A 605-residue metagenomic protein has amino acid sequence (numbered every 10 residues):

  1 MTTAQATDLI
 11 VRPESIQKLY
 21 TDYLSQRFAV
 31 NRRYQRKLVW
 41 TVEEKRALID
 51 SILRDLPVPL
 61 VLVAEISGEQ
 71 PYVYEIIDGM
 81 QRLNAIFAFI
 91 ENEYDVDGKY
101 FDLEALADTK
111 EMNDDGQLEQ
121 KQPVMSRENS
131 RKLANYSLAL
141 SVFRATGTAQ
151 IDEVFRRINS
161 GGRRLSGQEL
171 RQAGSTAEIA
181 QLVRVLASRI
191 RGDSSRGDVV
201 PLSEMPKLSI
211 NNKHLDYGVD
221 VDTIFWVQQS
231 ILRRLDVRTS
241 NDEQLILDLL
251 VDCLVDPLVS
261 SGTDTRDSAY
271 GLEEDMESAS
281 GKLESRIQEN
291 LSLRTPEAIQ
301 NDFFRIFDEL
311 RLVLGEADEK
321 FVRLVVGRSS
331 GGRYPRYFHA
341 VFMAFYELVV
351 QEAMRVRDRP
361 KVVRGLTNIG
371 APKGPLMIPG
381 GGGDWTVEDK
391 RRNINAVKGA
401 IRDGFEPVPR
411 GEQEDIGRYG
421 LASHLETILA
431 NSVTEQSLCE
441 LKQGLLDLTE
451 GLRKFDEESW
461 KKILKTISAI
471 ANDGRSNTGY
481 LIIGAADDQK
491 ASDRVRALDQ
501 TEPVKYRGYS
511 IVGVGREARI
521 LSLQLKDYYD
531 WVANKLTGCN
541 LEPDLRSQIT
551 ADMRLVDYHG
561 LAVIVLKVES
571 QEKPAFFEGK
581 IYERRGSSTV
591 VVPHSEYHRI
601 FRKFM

Functional and structural regions predicted by a protein language model:
M1-K18, Y23, P379-G399: N-terminal extension/subdomain marker
T2-K18, A29-C253, T537, R546: Basic- and aromatic-enriched surface patches that contact anionic nucleotides/nucleic acids
Y20-R27, R54-V63, E128-S130, D216-W226 (+4 more regions): Active-site-adjacent bridging/hinge elements
A85-I86, A149-I151, L258, T449-E450 (+1 more regions): Short helix/loop capping segments that flank catalytic or ligand/cofactor-binding pockets
L103-K121, I190-I231, E274-R294, A298-N301 (+2 more regions): Charged, glycine/proline-rich intrinsically disordered loops and linkers
A134, R286-A298, F304, L310-M605: Conserved N-terminal catalytic/coupling substructures associated with nucleotide/phosphate chemistry
L165-A180, E277-S278, K282, N368-G381: A generic structural motif
S240-K320: Long, well-ordered mid-to-C-terminal structural blocks that present hydrophobic/aromatic surfaces
